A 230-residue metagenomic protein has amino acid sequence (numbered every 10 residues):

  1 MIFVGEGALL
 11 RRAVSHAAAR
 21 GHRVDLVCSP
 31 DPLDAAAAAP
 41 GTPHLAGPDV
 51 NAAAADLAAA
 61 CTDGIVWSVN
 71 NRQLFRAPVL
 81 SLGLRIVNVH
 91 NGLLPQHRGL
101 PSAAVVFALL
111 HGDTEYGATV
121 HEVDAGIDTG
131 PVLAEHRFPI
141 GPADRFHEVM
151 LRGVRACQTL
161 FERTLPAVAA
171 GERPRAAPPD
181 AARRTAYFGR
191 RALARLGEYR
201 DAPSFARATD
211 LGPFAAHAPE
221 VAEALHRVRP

Functional and structural regions predicted by a protein language model:
M1-P230: One-carbon transfer enzymes
